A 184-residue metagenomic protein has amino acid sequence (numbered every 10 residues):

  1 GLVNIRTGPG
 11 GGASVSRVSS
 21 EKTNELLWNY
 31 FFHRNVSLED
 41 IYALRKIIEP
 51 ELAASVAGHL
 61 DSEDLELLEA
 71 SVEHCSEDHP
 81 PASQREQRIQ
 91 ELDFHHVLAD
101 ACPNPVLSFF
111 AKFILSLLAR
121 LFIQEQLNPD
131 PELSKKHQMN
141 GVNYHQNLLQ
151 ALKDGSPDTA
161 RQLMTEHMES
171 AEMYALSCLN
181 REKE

Functional and structural regions predicted by a protein language model:
G1-K46, A54, R181-E184: Short linear motifs at protein or domain termini
F31-F32, V56, H79, L152-G155: Hydrophobic residues in alpha-helical segments
R34-N35, P129-P131: Short alpha-helical transmembrane interface motifs in multi-pass membrane proteins
I41-Q126, Y144-N147, T159-M173: Conserved amphipathic alpha-helical segments that form helical-bundle/coiled-coil interaction surfaces
E66, E91-D93, E132-M139, K183-E184: Short alpha-helical linear motifs
L133-T159, L163: A late-sequence structural motif
E169-K183: Short, charge-rich amphipathic alpha-helical segments embedded in non-transmembrane helical bundles/solenoids
